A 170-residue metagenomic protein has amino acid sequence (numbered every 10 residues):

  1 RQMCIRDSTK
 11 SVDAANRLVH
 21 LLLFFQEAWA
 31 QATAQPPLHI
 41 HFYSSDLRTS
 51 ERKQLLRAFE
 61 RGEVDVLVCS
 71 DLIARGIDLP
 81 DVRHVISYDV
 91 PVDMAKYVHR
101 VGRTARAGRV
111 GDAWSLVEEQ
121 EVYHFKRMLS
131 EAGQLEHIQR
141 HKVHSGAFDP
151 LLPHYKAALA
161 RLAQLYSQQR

Functional and structural regions predicted by a protein language model:
R1-S8: Conserved small/polar residues in nucleotide/adenosyl-binding loops
Q2, D13-H39, Q54-R57, R61 (+3 more regions): Arginine-glycine-biased low-complexity disordered regions
R6, D65-V66, D112: Residue-level preference for the first positions of well-ordered beta-strands
S8-K10, Y43-S44, I86-D89, S115-V117: Conserved beta-strand segments of the P-loop GTPase G domain that flank and frequently precede/overlap
T9-D13, I40-K53, S70-A74: Conserved helicase motor
L56-A74: Conserved two-lobed SF2 helicase motor
V68-V85, R100-R109: SF2 helicase motor core recognition
